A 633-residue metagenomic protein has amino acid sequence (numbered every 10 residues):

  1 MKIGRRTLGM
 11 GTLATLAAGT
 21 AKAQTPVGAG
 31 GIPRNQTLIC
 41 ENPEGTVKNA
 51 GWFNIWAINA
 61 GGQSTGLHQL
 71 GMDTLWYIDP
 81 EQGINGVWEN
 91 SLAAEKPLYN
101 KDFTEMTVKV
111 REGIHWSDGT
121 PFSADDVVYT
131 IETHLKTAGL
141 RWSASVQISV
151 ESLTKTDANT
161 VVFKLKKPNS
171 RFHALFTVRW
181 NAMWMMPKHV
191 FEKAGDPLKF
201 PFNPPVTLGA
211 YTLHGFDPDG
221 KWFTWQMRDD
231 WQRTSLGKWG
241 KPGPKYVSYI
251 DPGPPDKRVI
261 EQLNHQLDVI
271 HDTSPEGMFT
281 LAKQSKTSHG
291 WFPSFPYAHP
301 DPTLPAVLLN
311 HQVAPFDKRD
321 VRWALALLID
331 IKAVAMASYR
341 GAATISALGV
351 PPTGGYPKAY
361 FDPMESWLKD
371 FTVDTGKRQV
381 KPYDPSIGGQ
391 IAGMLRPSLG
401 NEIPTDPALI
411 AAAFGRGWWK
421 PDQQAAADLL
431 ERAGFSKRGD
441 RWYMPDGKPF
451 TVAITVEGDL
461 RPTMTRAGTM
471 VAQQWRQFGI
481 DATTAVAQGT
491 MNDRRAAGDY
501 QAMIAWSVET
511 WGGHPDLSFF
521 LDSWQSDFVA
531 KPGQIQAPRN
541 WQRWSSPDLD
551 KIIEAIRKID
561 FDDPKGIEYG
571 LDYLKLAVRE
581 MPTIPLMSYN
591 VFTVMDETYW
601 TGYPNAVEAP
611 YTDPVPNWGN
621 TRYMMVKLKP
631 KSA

Functional and structural regions predicted by a protein language model:
M1-T15: N-terminal secretory signal peptides and thylakoid transit peptides that target proteins across membranes
K22, A29, Q36, N42-E44 (+6 more regions): Detector for C-terminal structural segments
I39-K101, E132, V206: N-terminal lobe/hinge region of extracytoplasmic solute-binding protein
Q69-G83, R179-S248, D256-K257, N264 (+3 more regions): Gly/Pro-rich hinge or "lid" segments in bacterial periplasmic/extracellular proteins
E95-L140, T154-T156, V162-K164, E261 (+1 more regions): Aromatic- and charge-enriched surface segment that lines or borders ligand/interaction sites
K109, S143-K193, A210-T212, D217 (+3 more regions): Surface-exposed binding/hinge segments that line and control ligand-binding clefts or catalytic entry sites
R111, K199, W231-A282, W323 (+4 more regions): Ligand-site clamp/hinge motif
H134, S152-K155, H214-Q226, I250-V313 (+3 more regions): Extracellular/periplasmic solute-recognition and catalytic clefts
